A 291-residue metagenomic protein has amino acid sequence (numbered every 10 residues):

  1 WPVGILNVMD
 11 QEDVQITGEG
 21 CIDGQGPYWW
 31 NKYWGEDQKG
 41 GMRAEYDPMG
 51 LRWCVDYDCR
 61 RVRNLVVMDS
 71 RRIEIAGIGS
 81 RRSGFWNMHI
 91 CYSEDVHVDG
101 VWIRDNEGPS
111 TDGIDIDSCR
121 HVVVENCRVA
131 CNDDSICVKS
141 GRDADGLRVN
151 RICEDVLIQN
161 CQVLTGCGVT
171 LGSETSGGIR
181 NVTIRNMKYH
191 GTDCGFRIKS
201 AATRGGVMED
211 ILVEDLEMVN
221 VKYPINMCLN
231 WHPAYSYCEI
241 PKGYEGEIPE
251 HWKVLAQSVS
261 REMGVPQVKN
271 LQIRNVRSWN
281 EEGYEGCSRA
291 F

Functional and structural regions predicted by a protein language model:
W1-F291: Extracellular/periplasmic carbohydrate-active domains that bind, remodel, or depolymerize complex polysaccharides
